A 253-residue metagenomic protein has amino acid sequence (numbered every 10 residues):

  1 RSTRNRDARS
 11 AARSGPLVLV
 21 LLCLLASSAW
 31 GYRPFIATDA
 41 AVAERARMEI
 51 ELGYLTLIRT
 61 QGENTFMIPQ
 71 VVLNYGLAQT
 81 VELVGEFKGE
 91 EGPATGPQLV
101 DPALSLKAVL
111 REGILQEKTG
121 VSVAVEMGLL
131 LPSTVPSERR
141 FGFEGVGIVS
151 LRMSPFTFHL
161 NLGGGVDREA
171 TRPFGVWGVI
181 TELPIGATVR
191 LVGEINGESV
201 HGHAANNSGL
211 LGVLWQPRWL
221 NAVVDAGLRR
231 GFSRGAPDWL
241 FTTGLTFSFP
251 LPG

Functional and structural regions predicted by a protein language model:
R1-A12: N-terminal secretory signal peptides that target proteins for export/translocation
S2-T3, L22, A222: Hydrophobic alpha-helical context, especially transmembrane and signal-peptide helices
A12-R13, W30: Hydrophobic alpha-helical transmembrane segments of integral membrane proteins, especially lipid-exposed positions
R13-L21: Sec-dependent signal peptide recognition, specifically the positively charged N-region followed immediately by
A26-S28: N-terminal signal peptide c-region/cleavage motif recognized by signal peptidases
W30-G253: Transmembrane beta-barrel domains of Gram-negative outer membranes and organellar outer membranes
